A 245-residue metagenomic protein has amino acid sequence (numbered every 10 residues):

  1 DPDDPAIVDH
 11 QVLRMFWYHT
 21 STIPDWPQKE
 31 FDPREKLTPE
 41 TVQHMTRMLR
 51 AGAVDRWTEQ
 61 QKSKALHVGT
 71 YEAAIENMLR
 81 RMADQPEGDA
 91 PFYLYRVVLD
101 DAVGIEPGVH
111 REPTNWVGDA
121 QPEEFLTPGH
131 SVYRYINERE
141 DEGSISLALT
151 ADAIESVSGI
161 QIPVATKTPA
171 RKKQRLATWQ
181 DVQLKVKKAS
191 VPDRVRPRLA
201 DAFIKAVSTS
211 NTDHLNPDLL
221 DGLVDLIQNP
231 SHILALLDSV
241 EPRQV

Functional and structural regions predicted by a protein language model:
D1: Cysteine-rich micro-motifs
D4-A53, E72, M78, M82 (+1 more regions): Active-site and NAD+-binding cores of ADP-ribose-processing enzymes
D55-E59: A short acidic-Thr-Gly-centered motif at the start of a beta-strand
Q61-G69: A short, exposed loop/beta-hairpin motif centered on an aromatic-Gly-Thr core
